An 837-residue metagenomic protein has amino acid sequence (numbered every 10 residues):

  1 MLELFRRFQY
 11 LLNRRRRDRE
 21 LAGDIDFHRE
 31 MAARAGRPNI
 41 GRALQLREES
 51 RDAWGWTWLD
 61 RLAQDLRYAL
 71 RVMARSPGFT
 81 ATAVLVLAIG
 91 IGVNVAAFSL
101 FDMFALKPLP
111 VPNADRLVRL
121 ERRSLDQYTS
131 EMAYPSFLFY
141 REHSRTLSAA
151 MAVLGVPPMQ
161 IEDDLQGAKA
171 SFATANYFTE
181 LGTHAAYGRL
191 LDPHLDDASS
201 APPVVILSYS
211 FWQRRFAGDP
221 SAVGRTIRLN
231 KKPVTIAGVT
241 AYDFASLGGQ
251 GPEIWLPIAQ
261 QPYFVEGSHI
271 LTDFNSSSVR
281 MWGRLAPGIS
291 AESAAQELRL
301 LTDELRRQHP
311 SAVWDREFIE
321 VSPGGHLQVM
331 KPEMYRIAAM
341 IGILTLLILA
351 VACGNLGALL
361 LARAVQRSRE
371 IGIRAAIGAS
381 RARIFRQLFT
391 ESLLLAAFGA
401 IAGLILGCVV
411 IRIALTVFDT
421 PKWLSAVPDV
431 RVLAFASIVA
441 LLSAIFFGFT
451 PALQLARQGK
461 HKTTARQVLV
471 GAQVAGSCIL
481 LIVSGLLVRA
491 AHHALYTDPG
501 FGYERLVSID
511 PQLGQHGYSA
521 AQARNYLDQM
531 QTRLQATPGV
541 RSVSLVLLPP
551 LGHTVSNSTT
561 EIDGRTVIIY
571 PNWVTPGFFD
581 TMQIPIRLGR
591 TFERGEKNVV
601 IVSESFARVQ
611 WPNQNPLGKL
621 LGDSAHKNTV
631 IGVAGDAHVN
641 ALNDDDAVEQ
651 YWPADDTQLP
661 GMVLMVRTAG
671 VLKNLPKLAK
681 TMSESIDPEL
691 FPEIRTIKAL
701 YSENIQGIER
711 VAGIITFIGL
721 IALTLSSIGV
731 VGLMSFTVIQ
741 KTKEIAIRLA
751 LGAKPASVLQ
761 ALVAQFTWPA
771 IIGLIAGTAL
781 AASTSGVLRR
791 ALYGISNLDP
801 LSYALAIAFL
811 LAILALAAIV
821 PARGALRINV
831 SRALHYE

Functional and structural regions predicted by a protein language model:
M1-L85, R284-A286, R823, R827-E837: Negatively charged linear elements and acidic catalytic determinants
N39-F79, P110-V111, R123, G167 (+9 more regions): Membrane-helix entry/capping segments
E49-A81, H326-K331, L359-R386, T390 (+2 more regions): Alpha-helical transmembrane segments of integral membrane proteins
P77-F104, A352-C353, A400, Q467-A490 (+3 more regions): Short, strongly hydrophobic transmembrane alpha-helices
G78, A352-A396, R457-H461, I728-P769 (+1 more regions): Intracellular coupling helices
I89-R116, Y134, R412-D419, G476-R505 (+3 more regions): Alpha-helical transmembrane segments
S99-L100, G357, S392-Q458, R489 (+1 more regions): Small-residue-rich transmembrane alpha-helices
A170-P193, P202-A339, R412, V483 (+3 more regions): Mid-to-C-terminal secondary-structure elements that act as membrane-proximal/extracytoplasmic interface segments
